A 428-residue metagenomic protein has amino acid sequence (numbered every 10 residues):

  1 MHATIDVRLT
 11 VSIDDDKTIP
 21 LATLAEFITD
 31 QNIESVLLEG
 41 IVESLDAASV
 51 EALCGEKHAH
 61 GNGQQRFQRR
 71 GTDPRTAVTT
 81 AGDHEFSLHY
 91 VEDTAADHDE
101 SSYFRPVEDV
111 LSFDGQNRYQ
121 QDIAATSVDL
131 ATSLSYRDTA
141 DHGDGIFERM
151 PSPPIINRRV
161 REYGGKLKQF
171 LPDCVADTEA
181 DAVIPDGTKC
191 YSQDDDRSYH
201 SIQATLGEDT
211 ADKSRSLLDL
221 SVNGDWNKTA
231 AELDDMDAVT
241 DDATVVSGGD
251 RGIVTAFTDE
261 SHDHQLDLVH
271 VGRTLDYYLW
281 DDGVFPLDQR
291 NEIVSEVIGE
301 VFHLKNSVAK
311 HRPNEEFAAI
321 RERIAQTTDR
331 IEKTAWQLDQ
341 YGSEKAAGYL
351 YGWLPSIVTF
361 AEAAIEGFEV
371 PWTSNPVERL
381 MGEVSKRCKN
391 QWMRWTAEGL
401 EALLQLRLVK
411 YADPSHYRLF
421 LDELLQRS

Functional and structural regions predicted by a protein language model:
H2-D14, Q68-T72, T76, G82-D122 (+5 more regions): RNase H-like nuclease fold core
H2-E51, T240-H262, N291-S428: Acidic/histidine-rich catalytic cores and adjacent linkers of DNA breakage/strand-transfer/modification proteins
A47-R66: N-terminal accessory alpha/beta regions
R118-L134: Short, amphipathic alpha-helical "recognition" segments used to contact nucleic acids or chromatin
A131-D144, R330-I331: Short, charged amphipathic recognition helices of the HTH superfamily and cognate SANT/SANTA-like modules
S198-H200, Y277-Q289: Short, surface-exposed amphipathic charged segments that create phosphate/polyanion-binding patches used for binding
E260-G283: Inter-helix linker motif
